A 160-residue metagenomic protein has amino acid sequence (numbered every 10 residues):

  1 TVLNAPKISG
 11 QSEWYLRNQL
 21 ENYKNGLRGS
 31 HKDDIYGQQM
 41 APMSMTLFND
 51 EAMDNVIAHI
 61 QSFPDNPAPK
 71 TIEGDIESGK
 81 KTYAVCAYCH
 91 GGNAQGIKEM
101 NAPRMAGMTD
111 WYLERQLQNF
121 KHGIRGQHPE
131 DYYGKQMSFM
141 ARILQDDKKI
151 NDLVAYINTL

Functional and structural regions predicted by a protein language model:
T1, T71-Q95: Sequence/structural segment immediately N-terminal to covalent heme-attachment motifs in c-type and related
V2-S9, Y23-M53, I60, A68-G74 (+2 more regions): Axial heme c-ligation environment in periplasmic c-type cytochrome domains
G10-E13, K80-A87, A106-Q116, K121: Sequence context surrounding c-type heme c attachment/ligation sites in exported
E13, G29, T82, A94-I97 (+2 more regions): Short, flexible micro-motifs
D65: Acidic/His metal-coordination segments adjacent to aromatic residues that form catalytic metal sites in metalloenzymes
